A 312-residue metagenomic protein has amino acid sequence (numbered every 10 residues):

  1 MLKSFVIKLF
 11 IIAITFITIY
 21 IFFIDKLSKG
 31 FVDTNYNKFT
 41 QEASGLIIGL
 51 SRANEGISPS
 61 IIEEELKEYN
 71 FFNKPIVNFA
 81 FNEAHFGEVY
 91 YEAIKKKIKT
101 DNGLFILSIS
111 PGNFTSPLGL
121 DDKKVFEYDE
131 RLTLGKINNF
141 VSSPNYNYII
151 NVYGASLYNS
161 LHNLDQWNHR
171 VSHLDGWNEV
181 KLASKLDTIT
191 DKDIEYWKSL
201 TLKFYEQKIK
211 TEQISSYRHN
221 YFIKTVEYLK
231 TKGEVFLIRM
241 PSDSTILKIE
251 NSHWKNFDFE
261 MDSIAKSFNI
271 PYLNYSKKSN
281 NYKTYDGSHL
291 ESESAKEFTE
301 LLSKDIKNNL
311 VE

Functional and structural regions predicted by a protein language model:
K3, L247, N251-E312: Long, positively charged, glycine-interspersed low-complexity recognition regions
S4-D25: Hydrophobic membrane-insertion alpha-helices, especially the h-region of bacterial N-terminal signal peptides
K26-S44: Alpha-helical transmembrane signal-anchor/signal-peptide segments
L46-G49: Short hydrophobic beta-strand that contains or immediately precedes a catalytic carboxylate
R52-P144: Membrane-embedded segments
I109, D122-V226, T231-K232: Secreted/periplasmic serine-hydrolase-like ester/acetyl group-modifying domain
T225-E250: Active-site segments of SGNH/GDSL-like serine hydrolases that catalyze O-acetyl group transfer/hydrolysis on lipids
